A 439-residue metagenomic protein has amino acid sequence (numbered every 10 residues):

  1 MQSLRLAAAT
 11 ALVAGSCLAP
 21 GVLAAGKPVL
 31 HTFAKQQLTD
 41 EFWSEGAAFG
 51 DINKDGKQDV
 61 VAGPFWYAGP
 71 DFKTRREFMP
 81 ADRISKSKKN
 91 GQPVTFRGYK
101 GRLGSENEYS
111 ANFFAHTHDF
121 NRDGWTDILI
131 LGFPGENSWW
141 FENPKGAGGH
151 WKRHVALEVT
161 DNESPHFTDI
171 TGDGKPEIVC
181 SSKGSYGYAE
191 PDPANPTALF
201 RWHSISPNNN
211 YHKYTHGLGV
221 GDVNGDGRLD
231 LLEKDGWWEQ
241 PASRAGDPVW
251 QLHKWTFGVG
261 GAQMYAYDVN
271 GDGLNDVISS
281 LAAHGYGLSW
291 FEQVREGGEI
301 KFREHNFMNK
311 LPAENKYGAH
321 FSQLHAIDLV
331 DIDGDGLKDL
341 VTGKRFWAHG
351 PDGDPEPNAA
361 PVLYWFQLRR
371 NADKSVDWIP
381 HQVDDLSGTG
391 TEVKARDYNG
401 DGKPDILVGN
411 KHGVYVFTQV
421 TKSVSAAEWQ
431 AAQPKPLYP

Functional and structural regions predicted by a protein language model:
M1-T10: Bacterial N-terminal signal peptides that target proteins for export
A19-P20: N-terminal signal peptide c-region/cleavage motif recognized by signal peptidases
L23-P439: Beta-propeller-forming repeat regions
